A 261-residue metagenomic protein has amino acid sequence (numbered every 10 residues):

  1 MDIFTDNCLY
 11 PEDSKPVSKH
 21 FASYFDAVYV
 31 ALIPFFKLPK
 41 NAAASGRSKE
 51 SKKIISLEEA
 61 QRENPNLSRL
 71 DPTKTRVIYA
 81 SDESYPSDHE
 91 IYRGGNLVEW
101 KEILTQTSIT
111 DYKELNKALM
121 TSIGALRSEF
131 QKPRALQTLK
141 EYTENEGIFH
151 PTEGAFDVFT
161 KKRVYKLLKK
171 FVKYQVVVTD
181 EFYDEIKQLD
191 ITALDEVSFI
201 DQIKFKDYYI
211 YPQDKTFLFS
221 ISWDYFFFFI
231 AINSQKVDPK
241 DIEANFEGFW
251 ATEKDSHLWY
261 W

Functional and structural regions predicted by a protein language model:
M1-I200: Extended, low-hydrophobicity segments enriched in charged/polar residues
H150, D201, L218-S222: Generic, low-specificity signal for short hydrophobic/alpha-helical stretches with a mild N-terminal bias, encompassing
F156-V158, D207, F226-I232: Short, exposed beta-strand "edge-strand" segments with a Pro/Gly-rich flavor and a Y/T-containing core
R163-K166, K204-K206, K215-T216, S234-V237: Intrinsically disordered, low-complexity boundary segments flanking structured domains
F171-V172, I203-K204, P212, S222-W223: A generic structural signal for short, non-catalytic loop/turn and secondary-structure boundary residues
D195-Q213: An N-terminal amphipathic alpha-helical segment
Q213-W261: Alpha-helical oligomerization segments
